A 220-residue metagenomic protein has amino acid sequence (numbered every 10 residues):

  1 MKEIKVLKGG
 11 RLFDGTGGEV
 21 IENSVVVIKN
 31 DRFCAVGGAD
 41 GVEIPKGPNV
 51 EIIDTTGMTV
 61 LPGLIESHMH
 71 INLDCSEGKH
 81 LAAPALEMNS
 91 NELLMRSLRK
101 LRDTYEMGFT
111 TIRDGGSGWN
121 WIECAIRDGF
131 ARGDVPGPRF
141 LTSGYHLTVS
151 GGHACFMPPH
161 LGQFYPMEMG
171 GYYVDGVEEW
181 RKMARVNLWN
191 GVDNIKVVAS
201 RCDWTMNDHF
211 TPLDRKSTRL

Functional and structural regions predicted by a protein language model:
K2-K5, L12, T16-L61: Histidine-rich, glycine-flanked metal-binding segment
G10, V26, D31, G57 (+5 more regions): Divalent metal-coordination and catalytic microenvironments
M58-D134, S150: Metal-associated gating/positioning segment near the N- to mid-region
I71-L93, S150-M169, C202-P212: Active-site gating loops and adjacent loop-to-helix segments of metal-dependent hydrolytic enzymes
L93-L101, Y173-N187: Short, acidic/polar
N120-I122, I126, I195, A199-D214: Glycine-rich, proline-tolerant flexible connector loops at the mouths of alpha/beta enzymes
R181-V197, D203: Alpha/beta enzyme core
S217-L220: Conserved small/polar residues in nucleotide/adenosyl-binding loops
